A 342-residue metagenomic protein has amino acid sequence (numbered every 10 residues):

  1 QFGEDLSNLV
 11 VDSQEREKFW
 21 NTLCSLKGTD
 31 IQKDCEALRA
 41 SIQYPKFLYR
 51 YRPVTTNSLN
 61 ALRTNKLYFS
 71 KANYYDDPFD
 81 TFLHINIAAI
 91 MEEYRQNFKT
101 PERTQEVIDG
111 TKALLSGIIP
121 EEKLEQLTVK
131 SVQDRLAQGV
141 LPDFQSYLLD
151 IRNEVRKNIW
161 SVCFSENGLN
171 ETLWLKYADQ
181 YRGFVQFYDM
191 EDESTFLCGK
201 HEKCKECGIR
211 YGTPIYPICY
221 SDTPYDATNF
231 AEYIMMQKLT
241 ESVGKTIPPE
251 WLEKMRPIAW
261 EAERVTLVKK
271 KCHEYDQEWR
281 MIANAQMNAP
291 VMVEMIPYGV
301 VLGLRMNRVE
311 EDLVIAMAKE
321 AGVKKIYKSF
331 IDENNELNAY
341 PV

Functional and structural regions predicted by a protein language model:
Q1-V342: Partner-binding and oligomerization surfaces adjacent to conserved cores of proteins that assemble macromolecular
